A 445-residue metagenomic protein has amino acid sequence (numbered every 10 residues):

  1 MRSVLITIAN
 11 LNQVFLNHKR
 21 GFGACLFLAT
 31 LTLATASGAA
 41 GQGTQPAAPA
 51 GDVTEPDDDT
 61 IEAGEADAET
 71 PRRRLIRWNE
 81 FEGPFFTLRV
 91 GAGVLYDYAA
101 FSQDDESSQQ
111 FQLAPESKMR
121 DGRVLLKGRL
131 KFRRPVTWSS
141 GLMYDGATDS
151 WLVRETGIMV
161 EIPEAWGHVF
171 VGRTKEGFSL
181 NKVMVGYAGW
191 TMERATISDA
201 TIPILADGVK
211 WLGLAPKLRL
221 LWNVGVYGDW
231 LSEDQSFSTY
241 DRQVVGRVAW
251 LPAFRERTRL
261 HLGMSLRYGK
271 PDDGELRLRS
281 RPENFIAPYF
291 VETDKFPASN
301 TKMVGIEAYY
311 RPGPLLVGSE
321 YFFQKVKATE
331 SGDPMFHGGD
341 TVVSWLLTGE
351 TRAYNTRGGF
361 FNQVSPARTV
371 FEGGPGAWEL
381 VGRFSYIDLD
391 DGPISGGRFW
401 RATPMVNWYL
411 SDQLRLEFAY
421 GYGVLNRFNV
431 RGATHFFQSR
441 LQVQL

Functional and structural regions predicted by a protein language model:
M1-I61: Cleavable N-terminal export/targeting peptides
S3, R20-G21, T174, F384 (+1 more regions): Hydrophobic alpha-helical segments, especially transmembrane helices and their immediate juxtamembrane helical caps
I8, F15-G23, T30, D241-Q243 (+7 more regions): Domain-scale selection of a single, long terminal region that carries the protein's primary operational module
N17, E82-F86, G396, A433: Extreme N-terminus of proteins, especially the signal/transit-peptide cleavage junction and the first residues
Q42, D59, A63-R77: N-terminal, post-signal peptide beta-strand-biased segments of exported outer-membrane/organellar beta-barrel and other
E55-E65, V160, L276-L445: Outer-membrane beta-barrel pore domains
R72-F81, L278, F296: Generic recognition of long tandem-repeat/solenoid scaffolds
I76-S102, E106, F111-D272, H337-E372 (+1 more regions): Outer membrane beta-barrel
